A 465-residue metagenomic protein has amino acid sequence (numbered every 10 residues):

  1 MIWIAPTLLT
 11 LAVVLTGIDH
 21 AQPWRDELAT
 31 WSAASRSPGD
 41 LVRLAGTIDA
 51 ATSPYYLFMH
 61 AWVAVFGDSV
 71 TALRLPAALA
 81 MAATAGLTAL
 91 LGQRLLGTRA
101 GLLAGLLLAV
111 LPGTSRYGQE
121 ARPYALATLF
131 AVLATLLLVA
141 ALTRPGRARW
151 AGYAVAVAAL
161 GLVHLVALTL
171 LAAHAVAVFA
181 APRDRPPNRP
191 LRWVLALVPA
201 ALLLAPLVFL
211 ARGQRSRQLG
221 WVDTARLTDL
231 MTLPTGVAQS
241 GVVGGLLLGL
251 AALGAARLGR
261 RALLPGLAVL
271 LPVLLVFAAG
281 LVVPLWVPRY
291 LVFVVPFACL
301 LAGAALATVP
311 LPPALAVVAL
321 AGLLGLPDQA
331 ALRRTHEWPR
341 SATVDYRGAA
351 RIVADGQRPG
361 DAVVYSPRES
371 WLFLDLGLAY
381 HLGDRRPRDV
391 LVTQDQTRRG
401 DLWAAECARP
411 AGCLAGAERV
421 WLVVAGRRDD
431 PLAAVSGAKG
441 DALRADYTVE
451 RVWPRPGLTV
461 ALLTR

Functional and structural regions predicted by a protein language model:
I2-R465: Membrane-proximal helix-loop-helix interfaces that form the catalytic/acceptor-binding platform of multi-pass membrane
